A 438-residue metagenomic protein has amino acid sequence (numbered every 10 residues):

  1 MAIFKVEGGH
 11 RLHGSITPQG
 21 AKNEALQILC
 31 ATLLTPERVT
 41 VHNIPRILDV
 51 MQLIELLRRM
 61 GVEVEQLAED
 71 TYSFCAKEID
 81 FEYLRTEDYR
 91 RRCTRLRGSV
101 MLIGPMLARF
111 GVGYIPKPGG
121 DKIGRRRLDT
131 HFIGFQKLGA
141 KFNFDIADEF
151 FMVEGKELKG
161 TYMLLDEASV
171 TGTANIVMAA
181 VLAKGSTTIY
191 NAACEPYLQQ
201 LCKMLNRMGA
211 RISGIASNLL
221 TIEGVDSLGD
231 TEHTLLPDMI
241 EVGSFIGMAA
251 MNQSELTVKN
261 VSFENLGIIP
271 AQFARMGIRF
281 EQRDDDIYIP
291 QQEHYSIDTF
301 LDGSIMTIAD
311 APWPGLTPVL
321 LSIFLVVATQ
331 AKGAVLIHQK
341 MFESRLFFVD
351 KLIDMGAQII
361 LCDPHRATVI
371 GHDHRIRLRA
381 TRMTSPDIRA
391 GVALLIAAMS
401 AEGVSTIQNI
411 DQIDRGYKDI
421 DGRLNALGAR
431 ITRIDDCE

Functional and structural regions predicted by a protein language model:
M1-E438: Short, structured segments at the rim of ligand-binding sites
